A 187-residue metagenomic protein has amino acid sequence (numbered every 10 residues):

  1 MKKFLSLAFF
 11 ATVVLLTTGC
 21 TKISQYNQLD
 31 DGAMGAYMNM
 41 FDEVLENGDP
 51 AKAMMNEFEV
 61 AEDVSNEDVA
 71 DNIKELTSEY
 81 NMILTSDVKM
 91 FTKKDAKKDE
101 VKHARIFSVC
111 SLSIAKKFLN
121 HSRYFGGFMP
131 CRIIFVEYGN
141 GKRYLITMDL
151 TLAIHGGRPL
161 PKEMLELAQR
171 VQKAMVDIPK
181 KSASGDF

Functional and structural regions predicted by a protein language model:
M1-F4: Positively charged n-region of N-terminal signal peptides that target proteins for export
L16-G19: C-terminal motif of bacterial Sec signal peptides marking the signal peptidase cleavage site
T21-I23: Bacterial signal peptide processing site
L29-Y80: Terminal, regulation- and interaction-focused segments at domain boundaries
M55-V64, A104, G157-L165: Second-shell loop/turn segments in exported
S78-E79, S86-F128: Compact, glycine-rich, soluble single-domain proteins
R132-P161: Beta-strand/loop substructures that line and gate deep hydrophobic ligand-binding cavities in soluble
T151-F187: C-terminal partner/receptor-binding element of secreted or periplasmic proteins
